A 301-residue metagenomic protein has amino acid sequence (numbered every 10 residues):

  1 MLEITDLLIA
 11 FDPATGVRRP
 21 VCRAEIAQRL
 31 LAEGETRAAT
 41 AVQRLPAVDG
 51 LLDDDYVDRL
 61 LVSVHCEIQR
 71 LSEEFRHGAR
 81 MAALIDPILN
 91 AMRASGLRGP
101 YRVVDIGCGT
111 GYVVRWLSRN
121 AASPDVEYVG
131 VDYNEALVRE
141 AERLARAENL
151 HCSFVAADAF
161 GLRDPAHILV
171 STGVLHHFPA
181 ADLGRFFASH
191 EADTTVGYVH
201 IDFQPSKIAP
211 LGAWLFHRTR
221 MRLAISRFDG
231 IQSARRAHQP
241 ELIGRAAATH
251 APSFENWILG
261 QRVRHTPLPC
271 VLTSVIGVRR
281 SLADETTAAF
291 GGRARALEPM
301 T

Functional and structural regions predicted by a protein language model:
M1-D54: N-terminal auxiliary segments of SAM/dcSAM-dependent transferases
D58-L84, I88-M92: Class I SAM-dependent methyltransferase Rossmann-like catalytic core, especially the SAM/SAH-binding loop
V104, T110-D158: Class I SAM-dependent methyltransferase SAM/SAH-binding core
V170: A conserved beta-strand element that flanks and buttresses the S-adenosyl-L-methionine
F178-H190: A short, conserved alpha-helix within the catalytic core of class I
T194-Q204: Conserved beta-strand signature within the Rossmann-like core of class I S-adenosyl-L-methionine
F203-A251: C-terminal alpha-helical "lid/dimerization" subdomain adjacent to the S-adenosyl-L-methionine
T249-T301: Conserved Class I S-adenosyl-L-methionine
